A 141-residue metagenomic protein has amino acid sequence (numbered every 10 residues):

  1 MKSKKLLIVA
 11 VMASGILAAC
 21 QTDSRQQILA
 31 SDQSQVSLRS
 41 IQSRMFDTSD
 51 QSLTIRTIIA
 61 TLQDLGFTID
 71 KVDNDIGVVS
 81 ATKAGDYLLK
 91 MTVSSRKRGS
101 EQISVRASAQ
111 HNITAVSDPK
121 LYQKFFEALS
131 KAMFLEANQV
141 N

Functional and structural regions predicted by a protein language model:
M1-I8: Bacterial N-terminal signal peptides that target proteins for export
I16-A19: C-terminal motif of bacterial Sec signal peptides marking the signal peptidase cleavage site
Q21-N141: Ser/Thr-rich, low-complexity intrinsically disordered terminal regions
